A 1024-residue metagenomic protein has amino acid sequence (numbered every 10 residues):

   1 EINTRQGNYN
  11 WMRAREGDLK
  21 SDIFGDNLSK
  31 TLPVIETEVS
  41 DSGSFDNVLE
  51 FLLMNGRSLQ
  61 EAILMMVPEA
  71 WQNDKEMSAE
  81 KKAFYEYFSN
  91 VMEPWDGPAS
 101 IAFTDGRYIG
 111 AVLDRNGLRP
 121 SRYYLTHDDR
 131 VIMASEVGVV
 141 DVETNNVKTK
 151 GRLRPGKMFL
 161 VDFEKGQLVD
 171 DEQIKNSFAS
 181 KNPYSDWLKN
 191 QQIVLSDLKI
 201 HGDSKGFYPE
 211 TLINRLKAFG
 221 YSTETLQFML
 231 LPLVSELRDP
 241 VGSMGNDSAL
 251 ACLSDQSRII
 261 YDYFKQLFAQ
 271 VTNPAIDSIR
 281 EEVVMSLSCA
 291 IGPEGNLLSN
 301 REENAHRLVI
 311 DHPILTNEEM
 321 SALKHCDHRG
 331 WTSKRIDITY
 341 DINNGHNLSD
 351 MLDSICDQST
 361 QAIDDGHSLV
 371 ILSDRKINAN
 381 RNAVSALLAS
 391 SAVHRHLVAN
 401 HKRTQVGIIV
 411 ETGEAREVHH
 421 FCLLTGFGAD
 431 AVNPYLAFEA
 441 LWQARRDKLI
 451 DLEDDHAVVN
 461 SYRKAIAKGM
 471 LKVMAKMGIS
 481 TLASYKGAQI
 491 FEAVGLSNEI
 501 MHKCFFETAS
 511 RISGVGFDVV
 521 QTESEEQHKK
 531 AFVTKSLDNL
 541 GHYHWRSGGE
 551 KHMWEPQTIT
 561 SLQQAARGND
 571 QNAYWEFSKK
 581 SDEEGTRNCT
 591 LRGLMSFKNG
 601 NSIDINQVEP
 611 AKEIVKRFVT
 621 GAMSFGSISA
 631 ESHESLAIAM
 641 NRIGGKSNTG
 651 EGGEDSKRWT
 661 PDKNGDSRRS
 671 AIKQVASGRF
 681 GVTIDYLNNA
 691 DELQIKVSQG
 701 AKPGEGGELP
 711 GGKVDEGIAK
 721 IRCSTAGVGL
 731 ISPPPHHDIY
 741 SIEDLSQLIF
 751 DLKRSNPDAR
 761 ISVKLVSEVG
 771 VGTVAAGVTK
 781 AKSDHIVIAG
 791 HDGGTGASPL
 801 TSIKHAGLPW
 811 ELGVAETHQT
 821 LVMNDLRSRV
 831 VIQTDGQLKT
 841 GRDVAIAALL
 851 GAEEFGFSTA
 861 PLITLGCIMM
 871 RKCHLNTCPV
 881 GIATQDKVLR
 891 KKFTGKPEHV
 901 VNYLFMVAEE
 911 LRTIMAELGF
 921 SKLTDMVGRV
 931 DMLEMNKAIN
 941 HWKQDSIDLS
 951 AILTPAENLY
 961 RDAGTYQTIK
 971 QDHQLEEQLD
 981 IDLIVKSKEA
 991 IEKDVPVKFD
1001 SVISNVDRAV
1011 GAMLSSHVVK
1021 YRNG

Functional and structural regions predicted by a protein language model:
E1-K30, F51, N55, E69-S100 (+14 more regions): Glycine-rich phosphate/ribose-binding loops and adjacent secondary-structure elements that form binding surfaces
I2-V39, V112-M158, L168-L195, I638 (+7 more regions): Extended active-site and interfacial segments that coordinate phosphate-rich ligands in large catalytic machineries
G25-R57, E136-V137, D141-G156, V161 (+6 more regions): A structural-propensity feature for long, helix-poor, extended segments
N55-A99, F103, R107, S135-V139 (+10 more regions): Flexible, glycine-rich loop/tail regions that form catalytic "lids" or insertion modules at the edges of active sites
S484, N824, Q837-K839, F905-E909: Active-site/ligand-binding-proximal alpha/beta "capping" segment
A701, L730-H736: Active-site beta->alpha loop and helix N-cap motifs at the rims of alpha/beta catalytic domains
L889-R890, V901, M915-L918, T954 (+1 more regions): Long, distal/terminal scaffolding or interaction modules with repetitive or compositionally biased sequence
